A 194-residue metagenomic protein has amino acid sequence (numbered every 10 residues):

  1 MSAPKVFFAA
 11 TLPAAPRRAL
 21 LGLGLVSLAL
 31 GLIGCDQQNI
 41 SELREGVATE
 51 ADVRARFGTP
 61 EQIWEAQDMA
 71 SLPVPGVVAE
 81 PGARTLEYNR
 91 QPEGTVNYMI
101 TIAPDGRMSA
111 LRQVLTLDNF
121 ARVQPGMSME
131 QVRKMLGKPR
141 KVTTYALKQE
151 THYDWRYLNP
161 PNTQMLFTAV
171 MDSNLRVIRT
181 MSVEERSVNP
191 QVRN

Functional and structural regions predicted by a protein language model:
M1-I33: Sec-dependent bacterial lipoprotein signal peptides
V26, L43-R44, V123: Short N-terminal micro-motifs specific to bacterial/archaeal maturation and metal-cluster initiation sites
G34-Q38: Bacterial signal peptide processing site
N39-E42, D118-A121: Short, recurring structural edge motifs at helix starts
E42-D105, M127-N194: A cross-family detector of function-defining hotspots
R107-S109: Short helix C-cap/helix-to-loop transition motifs enriched in small/turn-promoting residues
L111-L115, H152: Well-structured core secondary-structure elements of compact alpha/beta domains
N119-Q124, E130: Extracytoplasmic/periplasm-facing segments of secreted or lipoprotein envelope proteins
